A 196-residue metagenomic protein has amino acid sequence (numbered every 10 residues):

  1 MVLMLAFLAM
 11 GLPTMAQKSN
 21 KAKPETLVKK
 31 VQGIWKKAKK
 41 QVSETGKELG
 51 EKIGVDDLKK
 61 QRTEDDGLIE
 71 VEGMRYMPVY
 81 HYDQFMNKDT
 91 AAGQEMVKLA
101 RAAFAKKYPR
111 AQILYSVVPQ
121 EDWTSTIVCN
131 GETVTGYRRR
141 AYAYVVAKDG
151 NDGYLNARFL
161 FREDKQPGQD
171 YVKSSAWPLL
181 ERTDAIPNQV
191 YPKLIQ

Functional and structural regions predicted by a protein language model:
L3-M4, T14: Cleavable N-terminal signal peptides
L5-A9: Intrinsic-disorder-linked linear interaction elements in eukaryotic regulatory proteins
M10-A16: Sec/Tat signal peptide C-region and signal peptidase I cleavage site
K18-Q196: Cystatin/cathelin-like cysteine-protease inhibitor module
